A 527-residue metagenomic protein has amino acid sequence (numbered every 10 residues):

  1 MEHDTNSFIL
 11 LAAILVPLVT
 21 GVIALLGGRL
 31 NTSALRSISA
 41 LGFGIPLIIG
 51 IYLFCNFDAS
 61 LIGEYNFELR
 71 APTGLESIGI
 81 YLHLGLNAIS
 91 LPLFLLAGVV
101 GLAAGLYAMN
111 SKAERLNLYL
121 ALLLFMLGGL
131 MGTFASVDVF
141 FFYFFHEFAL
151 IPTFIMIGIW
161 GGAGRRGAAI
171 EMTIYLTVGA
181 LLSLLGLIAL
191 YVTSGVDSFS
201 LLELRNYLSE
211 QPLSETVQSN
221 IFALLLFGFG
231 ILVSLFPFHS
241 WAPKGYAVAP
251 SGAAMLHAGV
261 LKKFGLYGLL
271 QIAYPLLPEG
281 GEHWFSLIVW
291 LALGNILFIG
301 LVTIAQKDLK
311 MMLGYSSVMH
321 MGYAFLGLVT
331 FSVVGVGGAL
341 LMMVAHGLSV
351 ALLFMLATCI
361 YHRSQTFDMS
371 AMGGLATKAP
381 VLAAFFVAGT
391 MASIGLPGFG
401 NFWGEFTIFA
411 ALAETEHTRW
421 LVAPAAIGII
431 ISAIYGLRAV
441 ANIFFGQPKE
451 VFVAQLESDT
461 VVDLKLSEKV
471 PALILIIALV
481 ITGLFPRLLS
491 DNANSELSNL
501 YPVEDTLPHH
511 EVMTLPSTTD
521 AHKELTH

Functional and structural regions predicted by a protein language model:
M1-I9, I23-A121, D197, L202-N206 (+3 more regions): Transmembrane helix-loop-helix hairpins at membrane boundaries of multipass inner-membrane proteins
L11-L26, A40-L53, F94-A108, M126-L127 (+5 more regions): Central hydrophobic cores of alpha-helical transmembrane segments in multi-pass inner-membrane proteins across all
A13-I14, G42, F148, V233 (+4 more regions): Hydrophobic alpha-helical transmembrane segments of integral membrane proteins, especially lipid-exposed positions
S33-G44, G167-T177, A379-A383, L466-I474: Alpha-helical transmembrane segments and their helix-start/interface "positive-inside/aromatic belt" motifs in integral
L41-F57, L176-I188, L382, F386-S393 (+2 more regions): Hydrophobic alpha-helical membrane-insertion segments
I62-G63, V196-L201, T366-A371, F444-Q455 (+1 more regions): Short, Lys/Arg-enriched, Gly/Pro-containing loop segments at transmembrane-helix junctions of multi-pass membrane
A103-S111, G128-F140, F154-N442: Hydrophobic transmembrane alpha-helices and their helix-loop junctions in integral membrane proteins
A249, A379-V381, G436-H527: Cytoplasmic/organellar membrane-interface segments at the starts of transmembrane helices in multi-pass inner-membrane
